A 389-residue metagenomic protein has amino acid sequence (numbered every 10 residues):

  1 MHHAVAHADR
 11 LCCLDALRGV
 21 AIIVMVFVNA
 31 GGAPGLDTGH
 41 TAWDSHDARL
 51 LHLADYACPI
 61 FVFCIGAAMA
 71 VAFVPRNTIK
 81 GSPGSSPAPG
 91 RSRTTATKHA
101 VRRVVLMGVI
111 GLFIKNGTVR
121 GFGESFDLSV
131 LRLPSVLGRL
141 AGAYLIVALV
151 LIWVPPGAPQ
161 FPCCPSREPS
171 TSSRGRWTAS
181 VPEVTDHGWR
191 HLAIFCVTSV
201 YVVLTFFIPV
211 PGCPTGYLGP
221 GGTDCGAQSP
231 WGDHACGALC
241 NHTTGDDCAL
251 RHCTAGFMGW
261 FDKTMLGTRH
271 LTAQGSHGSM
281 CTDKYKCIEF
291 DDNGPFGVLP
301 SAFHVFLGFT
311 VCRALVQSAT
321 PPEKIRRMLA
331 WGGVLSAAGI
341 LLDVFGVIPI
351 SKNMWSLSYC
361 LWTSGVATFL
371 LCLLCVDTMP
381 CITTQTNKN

Functional and structural regions predicted by a protein language model:
M1-N389: Alpha-helical transmembrane segments and their immediate juxtamembrane cytosolic regions
